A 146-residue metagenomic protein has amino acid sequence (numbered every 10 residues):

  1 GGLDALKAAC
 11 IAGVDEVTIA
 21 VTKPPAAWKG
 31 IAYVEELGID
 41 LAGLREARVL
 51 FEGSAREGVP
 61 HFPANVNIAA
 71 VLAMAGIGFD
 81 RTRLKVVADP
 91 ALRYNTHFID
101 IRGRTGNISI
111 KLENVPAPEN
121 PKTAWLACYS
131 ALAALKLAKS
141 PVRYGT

Functional and structural regions predicted by a protein language model:
G1-T146: Active-site-lining helix/loop region of Rossmann-like oxidoreductase modules
